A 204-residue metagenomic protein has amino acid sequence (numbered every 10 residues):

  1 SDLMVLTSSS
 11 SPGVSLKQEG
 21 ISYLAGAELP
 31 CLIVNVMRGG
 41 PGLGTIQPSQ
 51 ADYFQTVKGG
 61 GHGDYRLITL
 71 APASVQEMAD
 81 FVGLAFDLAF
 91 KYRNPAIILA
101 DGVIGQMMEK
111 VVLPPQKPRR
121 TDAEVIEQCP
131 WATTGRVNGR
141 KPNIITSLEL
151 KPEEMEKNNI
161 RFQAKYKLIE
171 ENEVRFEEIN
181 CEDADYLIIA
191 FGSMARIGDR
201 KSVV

Functional and structural regions predicted by a protein language model:
D2-K17, G26-N35, A71, L187-A190: A short, small-residue-rich loop immediately preceding and capping a beta-strand
S9-S15, I21-Y23, N35-L43, S74-Q76 (+1 more regions): Acidic, glycine-rich active-site loops and adjacent beta-strand->loop/helix elements that engage anionic groups
K17-I21, G42-S49, D80-G83, M107-P114 (+1 more regions): Short acidic, glycine/serine/threonine-rich loops at helix termini
E28-G40, R120-I126: A glycine-rich helix N-cap at a beta->alpha junction
T45-S49, N158-V174, A190-G198: A general structural motif
P48-G102: Conserved thiamine diphosphate
R93-E178: Conformationally flexible catalytic loops at phosphate/diphosphate-handling active centers
V203: Conserved small/polar residues in nucleotide/adenosyl-binding loops
